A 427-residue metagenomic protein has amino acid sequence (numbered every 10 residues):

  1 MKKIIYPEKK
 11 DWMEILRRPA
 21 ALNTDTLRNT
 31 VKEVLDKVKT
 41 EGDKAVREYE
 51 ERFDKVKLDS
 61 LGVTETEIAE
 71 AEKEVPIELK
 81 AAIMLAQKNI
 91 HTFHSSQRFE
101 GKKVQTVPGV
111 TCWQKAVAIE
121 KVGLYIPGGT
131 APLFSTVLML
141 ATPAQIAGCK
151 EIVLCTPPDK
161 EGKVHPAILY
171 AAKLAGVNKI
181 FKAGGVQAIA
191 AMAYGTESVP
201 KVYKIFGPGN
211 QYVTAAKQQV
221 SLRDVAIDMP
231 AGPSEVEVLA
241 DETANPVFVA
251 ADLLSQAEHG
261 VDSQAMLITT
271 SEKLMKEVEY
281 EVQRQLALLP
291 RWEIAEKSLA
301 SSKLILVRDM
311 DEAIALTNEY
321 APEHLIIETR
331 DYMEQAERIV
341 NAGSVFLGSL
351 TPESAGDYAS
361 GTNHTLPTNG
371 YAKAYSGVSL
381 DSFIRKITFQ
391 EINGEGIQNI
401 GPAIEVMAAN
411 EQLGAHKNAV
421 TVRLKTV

Functional and structural regions predicted by a protein language model:
M1-E120: N-terminal Rossmann-like NAD(P)+-binding subdomain of aldehyde/semialdehyde dehydrogenases
K2-P7, K179-G184, L304-D309: Short acidic-hydrophobic, aromatic-tinged amphipathic segments that line or gate anion-handling sites
F99-V104, A226, S263-I268, L288-S298 (+3 more regions): Flexible, glycine/charged-enriched surface loops at secondary-structure junctions
V104-Y170: Conserved small-residue-rich beta-alpha loop and adjacent elements that most often cradle the phosphate/pyrophosphate
G176-Q264: Conserved NAD(P)+-binding/catalytic subdomain of aldehyde/semialdehyde dehydrogenases
H259, L267-A342: A glycine- and small/hydrophobic-rich beta-loop-beta segment that serves as a flexible "lid/hinge" or phosphate-binding
E319-V427: C-terminal core of ALDH-fold dehydrogenases
